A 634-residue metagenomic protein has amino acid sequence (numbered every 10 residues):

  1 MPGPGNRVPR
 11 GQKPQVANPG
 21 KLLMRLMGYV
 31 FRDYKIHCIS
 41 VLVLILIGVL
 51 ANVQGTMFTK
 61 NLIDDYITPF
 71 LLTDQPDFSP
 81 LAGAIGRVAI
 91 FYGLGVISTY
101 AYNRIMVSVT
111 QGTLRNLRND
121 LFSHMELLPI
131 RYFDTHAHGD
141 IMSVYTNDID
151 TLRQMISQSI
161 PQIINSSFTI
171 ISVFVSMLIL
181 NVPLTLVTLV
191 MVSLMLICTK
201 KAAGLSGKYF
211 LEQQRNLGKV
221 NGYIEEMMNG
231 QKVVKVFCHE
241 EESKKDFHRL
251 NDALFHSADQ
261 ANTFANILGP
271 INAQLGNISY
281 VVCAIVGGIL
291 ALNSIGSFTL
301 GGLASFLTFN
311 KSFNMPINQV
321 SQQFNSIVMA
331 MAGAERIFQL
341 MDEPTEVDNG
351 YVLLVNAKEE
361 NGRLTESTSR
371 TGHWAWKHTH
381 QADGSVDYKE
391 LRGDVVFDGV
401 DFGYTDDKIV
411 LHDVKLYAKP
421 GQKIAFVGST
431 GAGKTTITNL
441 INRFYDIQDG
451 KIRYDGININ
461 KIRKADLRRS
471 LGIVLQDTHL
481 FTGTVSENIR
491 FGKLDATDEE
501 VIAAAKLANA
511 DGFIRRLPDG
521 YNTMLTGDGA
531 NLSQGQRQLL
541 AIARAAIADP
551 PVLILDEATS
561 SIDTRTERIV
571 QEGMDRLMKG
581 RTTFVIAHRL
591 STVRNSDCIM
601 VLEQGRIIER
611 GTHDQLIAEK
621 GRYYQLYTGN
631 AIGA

Functional and structural regions predicted by a protein language model:
M1-N52, I67-V88, Y102-M106, T110 (+7 more regions): Membrane-integrated ABC transporters
P4-P14, Q111, N119-S143, N147-T151 (+5 more regions): Short intracellular "coupling" helices and adjacent cytoplasmic loop segments at the cytosolic face of multi-pass
Q12-G20, V43-L44, A51-I67, F91-H138 (+12 more regions): Juxtamembrane helix-loop junctions of ABC transporter transmembrane domains
M24, V43, S98, Y102 (+4 more regions): Hydrophobic alpha-helical transmembrane segments of ABC transporter permease domains
R32-K35, I130-R131, I149-I156, I160 (+6 more regions): An intracellular "coupling" helix at the cytosolic face of ABC transporter transmembrane type-1 domains
D33, H37-L50, F91, Q158-E212 (+1 more regions): Transmembrane helices of ABC transporter permease
P69, S176-V190, Q260, F264-E335 (+2 more regions): Helix-loop-helix
D74-Q75, A357-A634: ABC-type nucleotide-binding domain
